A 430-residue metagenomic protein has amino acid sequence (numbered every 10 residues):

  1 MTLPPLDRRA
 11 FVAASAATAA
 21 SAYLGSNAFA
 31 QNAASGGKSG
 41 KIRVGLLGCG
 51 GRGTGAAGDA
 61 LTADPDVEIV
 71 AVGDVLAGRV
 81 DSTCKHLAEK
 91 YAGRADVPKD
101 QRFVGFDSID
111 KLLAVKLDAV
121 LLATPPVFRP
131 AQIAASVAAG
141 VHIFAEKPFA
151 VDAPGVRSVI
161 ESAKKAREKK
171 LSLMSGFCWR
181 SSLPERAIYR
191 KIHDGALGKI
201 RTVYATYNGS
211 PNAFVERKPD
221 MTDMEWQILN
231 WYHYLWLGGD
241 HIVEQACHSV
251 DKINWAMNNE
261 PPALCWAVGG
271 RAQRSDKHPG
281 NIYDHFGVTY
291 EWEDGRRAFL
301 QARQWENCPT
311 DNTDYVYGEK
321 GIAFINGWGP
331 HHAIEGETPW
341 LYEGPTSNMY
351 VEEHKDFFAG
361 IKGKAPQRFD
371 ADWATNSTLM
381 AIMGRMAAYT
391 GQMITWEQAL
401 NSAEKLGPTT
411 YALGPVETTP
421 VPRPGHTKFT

Functional and structural regions predicted by a protein language model:
M1-A19: N-terminal secretory signal peptides and thylakoid transit peptides that target proteins across membranes
A14-S15, A22, F29-N32, G55 (+6 more regions): C-terminal helical cap and adjacent loop that interface with cofactors, partners, or active-site loops
T18-G93, I253, K428-T430: N-terminal Rossmann-like dinucleotide-binding module
G48-G53, E168-G280, Y290, E306-C308 (+3 more regions): Predominantly a Rossmann-like dinucleotide-binding segment in NAD(P)-dependent oxidoreductases
Y91-L122: A structured beta-alpha segment of the ubiquitous adenosine-cofactor-binding alpha/beta core
P126, P130-W179, G195: Beta-strand-loop-alpha-helix segment that lines the small-molecule cofactor/substrate pocket of alpha/beta enzymes
